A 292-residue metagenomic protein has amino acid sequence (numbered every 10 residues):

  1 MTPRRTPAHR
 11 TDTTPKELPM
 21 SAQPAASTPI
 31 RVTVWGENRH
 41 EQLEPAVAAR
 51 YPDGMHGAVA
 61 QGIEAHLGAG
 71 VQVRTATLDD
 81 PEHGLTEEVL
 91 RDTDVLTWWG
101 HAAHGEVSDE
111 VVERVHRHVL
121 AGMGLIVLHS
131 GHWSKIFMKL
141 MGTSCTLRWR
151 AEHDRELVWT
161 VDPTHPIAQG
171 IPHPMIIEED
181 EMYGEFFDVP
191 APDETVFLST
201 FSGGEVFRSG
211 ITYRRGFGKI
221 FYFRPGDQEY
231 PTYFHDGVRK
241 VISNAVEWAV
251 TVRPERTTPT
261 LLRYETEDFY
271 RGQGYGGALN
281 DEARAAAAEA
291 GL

Functional and structural regions predicted by a protein language model:
M1-P19: Short, Lys/Arg-enriched N-terminal segments with co-localized hydrophobic residues within the first ~10-30 amino acids
S21-P29, A151, G216-L292: Extracellular ligand-binding/catalytic regions of CAZymes and related secreted enzymes and adhesion modules
P29-R50: Short glycine-rich His-centered loop
E37, G100-H101, G226, V250: Cell-envelope and extracellular/periplasmic
H40-P45, V206, Y230-Y233: Short, solvent-exposed loop/turn elements at domain surfaces
E44, A48-S134: Helical hinge/lid and interdomain linker segments adjacent to catalytic or ligand-binding clefts that mediate domain
G70-R74, E82, R91-D92, L147-R224 (+2 more regions): Catalytic beta-strand/loop cores that center a nucleophilic Ser/Cys/Thr and support acyl-enzyme chemistry
A103-I171: A glycine-rich, often tryptophan-bearing local segment used as a flexible ligand/cofactor-contacting loop or short
